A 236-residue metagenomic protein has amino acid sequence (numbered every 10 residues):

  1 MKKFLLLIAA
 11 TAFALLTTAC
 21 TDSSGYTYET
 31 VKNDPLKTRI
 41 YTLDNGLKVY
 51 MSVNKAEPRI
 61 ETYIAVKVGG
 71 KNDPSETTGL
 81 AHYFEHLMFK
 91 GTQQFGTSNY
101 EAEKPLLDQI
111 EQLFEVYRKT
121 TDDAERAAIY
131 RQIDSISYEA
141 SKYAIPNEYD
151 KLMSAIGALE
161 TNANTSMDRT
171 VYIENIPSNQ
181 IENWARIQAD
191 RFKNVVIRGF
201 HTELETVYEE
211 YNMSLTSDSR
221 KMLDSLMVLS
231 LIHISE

Functional and structural regions predicted by a protein language model:
M1-F4: Positively charged n-region of N-terminal signal peptides that target proteins for export
I8-L15: Bacterial N-terminal signal peptides
C20-A144, V171-I197, I232: His/Glu-rich zincin catalytic helix
V53, I156-T165: Catalytic zinc-binding patch centered on the HExxH motif and its immediate surroundings that defines zinc-dependent
S141-M153, G157: Alpha-helix-centered segments that form part of catalytic cores
M167-T170, H201-E210: Short, glycine/charge-rich beta-strand/loop segments that flank catalytic centers and engage negatively charged groups
T206-S230: Short acidic/His-enriched helical or mixed secondary-structure segments at domain edges of catalytic enzymes and some
S230-E236: Residue-level detector of conserved catalytic or cofactor/ligand-binding positions in enzyme active sites
